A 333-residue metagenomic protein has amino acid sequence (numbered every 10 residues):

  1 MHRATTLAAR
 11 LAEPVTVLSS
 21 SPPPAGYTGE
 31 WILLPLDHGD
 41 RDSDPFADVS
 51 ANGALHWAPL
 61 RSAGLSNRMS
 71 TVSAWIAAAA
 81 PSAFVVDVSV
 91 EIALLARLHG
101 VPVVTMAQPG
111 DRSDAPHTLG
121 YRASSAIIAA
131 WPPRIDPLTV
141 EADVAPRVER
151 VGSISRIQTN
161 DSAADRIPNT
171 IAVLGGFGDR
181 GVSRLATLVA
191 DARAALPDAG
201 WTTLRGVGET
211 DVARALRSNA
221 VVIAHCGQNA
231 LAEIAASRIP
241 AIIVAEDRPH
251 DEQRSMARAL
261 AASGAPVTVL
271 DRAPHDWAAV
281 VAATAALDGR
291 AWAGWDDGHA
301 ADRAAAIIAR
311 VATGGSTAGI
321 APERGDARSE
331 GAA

Functional and structural regions predicted by a protein language model:
M1-L11: Short amphipathic alpha-helix
R10-G64: Conserved nucleotide-sugar phosphate-binding/catalytic loop shared by glycosyltransferases and other
S20, Y121-N169, V173-R180: A nucleotide-sugar donor-handling region in carbohydrate enzymes
S50-A83, V88-A93: Conserved nucleotide-sugar donor-binding subdomain of glycosyltransferases
A83-V88, V212-S255: A donor-sugar binding/catalytic signature common to diverse glycosyltransferases and related nucleotide-sugar
T105-M106, T118-A129, L216: A conserved, positively charged/aromatic
R156-V221, L231, R272-W277: Donor-nucleotide binding loops and adjacent catalytic segments primarily of GT-B fold Leloir glycosyltransferases
A278-A333: C-terminal amphipathic helix plus adjacent low-complexity, charged tail appended to glycosyltransferase catalytic
